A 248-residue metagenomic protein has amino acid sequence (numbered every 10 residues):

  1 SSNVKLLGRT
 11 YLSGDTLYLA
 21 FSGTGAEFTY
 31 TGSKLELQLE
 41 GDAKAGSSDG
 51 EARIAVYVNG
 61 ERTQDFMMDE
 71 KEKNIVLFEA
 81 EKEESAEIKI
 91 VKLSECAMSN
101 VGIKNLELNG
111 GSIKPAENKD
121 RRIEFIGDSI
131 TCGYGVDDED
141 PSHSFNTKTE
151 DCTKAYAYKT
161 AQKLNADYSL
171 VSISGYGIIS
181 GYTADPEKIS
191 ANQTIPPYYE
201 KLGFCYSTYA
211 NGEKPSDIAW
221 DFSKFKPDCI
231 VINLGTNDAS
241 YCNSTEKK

Functional and structural regions predicted by a protein language model:
S1-I126, I130-C152: N-terminal secretory targeting modules
E95-A97, V136, S142-K247: Conserved SGNH/GDSL esterase-like catalytic core that processes O-acyl groups on lipids and polysaccharides
